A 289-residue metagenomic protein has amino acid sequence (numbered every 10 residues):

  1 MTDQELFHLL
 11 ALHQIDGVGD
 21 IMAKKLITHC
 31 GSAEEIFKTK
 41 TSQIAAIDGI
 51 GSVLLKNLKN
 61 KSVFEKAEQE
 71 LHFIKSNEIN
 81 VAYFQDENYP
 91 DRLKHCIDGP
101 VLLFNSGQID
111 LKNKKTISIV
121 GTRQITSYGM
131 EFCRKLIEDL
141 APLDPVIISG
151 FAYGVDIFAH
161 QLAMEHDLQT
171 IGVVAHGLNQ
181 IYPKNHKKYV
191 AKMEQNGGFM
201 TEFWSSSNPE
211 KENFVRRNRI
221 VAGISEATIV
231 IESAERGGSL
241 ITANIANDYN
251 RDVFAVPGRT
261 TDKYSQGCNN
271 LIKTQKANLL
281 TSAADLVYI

Functional and structural regions predicted by a protein language model:
M1-P142: Short, positively charged patches
T2-D3, Y83-I289: Glycine-biased, small-residue-rich flexible motifs in mid-sequence functional cores and linkers
